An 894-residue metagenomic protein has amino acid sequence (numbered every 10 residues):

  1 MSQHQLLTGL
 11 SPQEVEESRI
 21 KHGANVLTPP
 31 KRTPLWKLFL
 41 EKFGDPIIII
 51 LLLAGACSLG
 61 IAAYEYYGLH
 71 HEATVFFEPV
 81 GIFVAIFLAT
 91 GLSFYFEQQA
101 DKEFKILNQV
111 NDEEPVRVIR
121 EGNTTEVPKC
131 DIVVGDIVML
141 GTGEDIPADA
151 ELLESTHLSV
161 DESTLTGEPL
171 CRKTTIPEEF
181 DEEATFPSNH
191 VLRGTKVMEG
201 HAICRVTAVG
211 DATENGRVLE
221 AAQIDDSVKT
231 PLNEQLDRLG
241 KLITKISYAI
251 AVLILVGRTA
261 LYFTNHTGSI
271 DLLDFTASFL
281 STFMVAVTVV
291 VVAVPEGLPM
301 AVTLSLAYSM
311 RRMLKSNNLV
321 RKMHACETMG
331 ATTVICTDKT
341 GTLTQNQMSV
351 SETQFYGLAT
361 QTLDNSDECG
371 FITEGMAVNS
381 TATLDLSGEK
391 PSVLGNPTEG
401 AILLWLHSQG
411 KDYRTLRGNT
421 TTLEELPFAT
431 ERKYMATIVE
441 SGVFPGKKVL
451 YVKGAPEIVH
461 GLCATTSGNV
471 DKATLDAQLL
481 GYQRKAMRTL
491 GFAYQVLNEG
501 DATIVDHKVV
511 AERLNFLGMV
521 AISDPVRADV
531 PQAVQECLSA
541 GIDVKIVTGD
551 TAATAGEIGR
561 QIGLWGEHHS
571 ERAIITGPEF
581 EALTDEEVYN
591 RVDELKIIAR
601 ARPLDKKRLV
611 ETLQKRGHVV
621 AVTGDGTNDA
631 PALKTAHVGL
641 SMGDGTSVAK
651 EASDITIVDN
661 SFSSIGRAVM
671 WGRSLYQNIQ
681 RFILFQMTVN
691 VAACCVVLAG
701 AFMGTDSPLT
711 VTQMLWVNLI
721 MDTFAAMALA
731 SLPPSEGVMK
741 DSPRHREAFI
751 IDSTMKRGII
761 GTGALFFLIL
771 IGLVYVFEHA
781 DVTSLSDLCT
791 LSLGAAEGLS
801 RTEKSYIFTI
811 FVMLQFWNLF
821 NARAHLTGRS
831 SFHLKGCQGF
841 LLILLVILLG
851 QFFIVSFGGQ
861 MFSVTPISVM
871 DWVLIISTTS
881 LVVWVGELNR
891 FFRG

Functional and structural regions predicted by a protein language model:
M1-P743, A748-I751, F808, H825-G894: Conserved cytosolic headpiece of P-type ATPases
F94, M813-L826: Canonical alpha-helical transmembrane segments
V689-A693, G761-L770: Core segments of transmembrane alpha-helices that mediate helix-helix packing or line hydrophobic substrate/ligand
A701-T710, V776-T802: Helix-coil boundary and interhelical linker segments in multi-pass alpha-helical membrane proteins
M721, F766-F767, T802-L819: Generic alpha-helical transmembrane segments
H745-L765, G794-Y806, L834: Membrane-water interface at loop-to-transmembrane-helix junctions
L765-A780, L849-S863: Alpha-helical transmembrane segments and their membrane-interface junctions in multi-pass membrane proteins
